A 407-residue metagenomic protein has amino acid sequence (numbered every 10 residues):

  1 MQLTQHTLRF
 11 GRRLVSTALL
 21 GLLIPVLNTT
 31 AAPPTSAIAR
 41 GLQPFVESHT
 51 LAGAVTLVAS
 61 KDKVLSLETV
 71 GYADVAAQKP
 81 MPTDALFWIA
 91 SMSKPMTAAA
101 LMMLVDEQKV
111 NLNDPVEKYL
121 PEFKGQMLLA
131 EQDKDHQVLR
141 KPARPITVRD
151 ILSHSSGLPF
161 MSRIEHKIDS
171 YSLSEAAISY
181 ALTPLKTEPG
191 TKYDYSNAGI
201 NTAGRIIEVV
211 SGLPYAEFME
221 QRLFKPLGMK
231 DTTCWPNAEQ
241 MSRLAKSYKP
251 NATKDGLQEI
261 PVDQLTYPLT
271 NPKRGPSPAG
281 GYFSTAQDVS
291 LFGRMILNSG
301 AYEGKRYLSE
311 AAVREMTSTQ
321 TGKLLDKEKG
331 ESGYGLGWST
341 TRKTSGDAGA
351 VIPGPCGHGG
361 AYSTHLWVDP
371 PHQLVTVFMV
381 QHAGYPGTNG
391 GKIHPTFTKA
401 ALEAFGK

Functional and structural regions predicted by a protein language model:
L3-A18: Bacterial N-terminal signal peptides that target proteins for export
S16-V26: Bacterial N-terminal signal peptides
L27-A31: Sec/Tat signal peptide C-region and signal peptidase I cleavage site
P33-F87, K109-N111, G125-Q132, I178 (+4 more regions): Short, conserved catalytic-motif segment at the N-terminal edge
V46-V55, A76-D150, T187-S196, S277-G280: Short active-site loop at a secondary-structure junction that contains or immediately precedes the catalytic residue(s)
M127-P353: Short, surface-exposed loop or secondary-structure junction motifs that flank catalytic or metal-binding residues
Y362-V375: Short, surface-exposed beta-strand/loop micro-motifs that present aromatic residues
